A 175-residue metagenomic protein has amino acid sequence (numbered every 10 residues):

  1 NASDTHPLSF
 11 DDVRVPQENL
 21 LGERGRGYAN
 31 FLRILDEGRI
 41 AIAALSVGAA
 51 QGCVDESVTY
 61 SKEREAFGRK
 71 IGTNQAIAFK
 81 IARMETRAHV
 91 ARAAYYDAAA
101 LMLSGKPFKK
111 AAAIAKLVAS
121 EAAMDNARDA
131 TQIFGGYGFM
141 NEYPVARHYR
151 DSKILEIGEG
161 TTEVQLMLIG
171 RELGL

Functional and structural regions predicted by a protein language model:
N1-P7: FAD-binding subdomain of flavoenzyme oxidoreductases
P7-D12, Q17, E23-R26, L32-L175: Alpha-helical interface subdomain recognition
